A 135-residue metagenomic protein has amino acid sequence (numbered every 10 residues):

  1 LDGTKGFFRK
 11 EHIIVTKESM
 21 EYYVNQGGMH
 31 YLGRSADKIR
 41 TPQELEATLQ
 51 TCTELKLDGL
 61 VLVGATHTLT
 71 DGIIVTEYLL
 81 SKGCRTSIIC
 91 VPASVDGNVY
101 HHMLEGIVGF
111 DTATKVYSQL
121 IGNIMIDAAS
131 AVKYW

Functional and structural regions predicted by a protein language model:
L1-D2, G33, L62-G64, I89-S94: Short beta-strand segments
L1-R9, G83: Terminal amphipathic helices with adjacent charged low-complexity linkers/tails
F7-D58, L62, H67-L69, G106-N123: Glycine-rich oxoanion-binding loops at beta->alpha junctions
T41, T68-D71, V95-Y100: Short, well-ordered, mixed-charge alpha-helical segments that flank or form enzyme active sites
T70-L80, G122: A broadly conserved amphipathic alpha-helix scaffold signal in soluble, globular proteins
T76-L104, D111-V116: Short, acidic/small-residue loops that bind anionic groups at enzyme active sites
G106, A128-W135: Conserved anion/nucleotide-ligand pocket segment
